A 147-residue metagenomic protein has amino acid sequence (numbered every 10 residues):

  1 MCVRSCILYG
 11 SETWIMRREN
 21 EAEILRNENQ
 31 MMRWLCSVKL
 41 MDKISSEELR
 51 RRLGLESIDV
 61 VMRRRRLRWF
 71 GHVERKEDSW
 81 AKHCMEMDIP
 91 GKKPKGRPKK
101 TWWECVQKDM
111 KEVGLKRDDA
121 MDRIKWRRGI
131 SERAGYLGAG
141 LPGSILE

Functional and structural regions predicted by a protein language model:
M1-E147: Short linear motifs embedded in intrinsically disordered, charge-biased segments
